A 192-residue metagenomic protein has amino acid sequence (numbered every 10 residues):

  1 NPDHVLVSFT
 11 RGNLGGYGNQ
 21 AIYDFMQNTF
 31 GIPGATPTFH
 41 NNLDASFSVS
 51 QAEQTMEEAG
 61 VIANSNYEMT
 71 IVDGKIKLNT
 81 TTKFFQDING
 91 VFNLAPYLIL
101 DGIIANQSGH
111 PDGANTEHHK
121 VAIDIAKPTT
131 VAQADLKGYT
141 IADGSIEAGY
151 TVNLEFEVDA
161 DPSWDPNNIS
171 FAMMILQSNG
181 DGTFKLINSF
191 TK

Functional and structural regions predicted by a protein language model:
P2-K192: Short, conserved sequence motifs used for protein processing/export or organelle targeting and for catalysis
